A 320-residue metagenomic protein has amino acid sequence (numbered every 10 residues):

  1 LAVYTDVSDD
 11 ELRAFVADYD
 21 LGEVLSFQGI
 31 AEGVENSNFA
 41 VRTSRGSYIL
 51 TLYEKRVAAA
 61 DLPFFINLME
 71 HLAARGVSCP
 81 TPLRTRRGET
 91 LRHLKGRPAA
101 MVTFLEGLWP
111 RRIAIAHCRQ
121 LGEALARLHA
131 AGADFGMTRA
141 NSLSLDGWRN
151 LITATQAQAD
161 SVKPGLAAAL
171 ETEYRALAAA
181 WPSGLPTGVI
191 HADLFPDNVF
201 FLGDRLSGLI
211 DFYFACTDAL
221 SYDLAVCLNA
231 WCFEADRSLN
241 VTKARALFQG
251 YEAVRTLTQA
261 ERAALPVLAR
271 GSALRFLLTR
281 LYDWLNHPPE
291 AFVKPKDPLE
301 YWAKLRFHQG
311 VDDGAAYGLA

Functional and structural regions predicted by a protein language model:
L1-R86, R205, L319-A320: Conserved NTP-binding catalytic cores of kinases and kinase-like/nucleotidyltransferase enzymes across multiple kinase
T5-Y19, G136-T138, R149-A192, L202 (+1 more regions): An alpha-helical support segment within catalytic cores of ATP-dependent transferases
A31-S44, I49-L50, P82, R175-Y222 (+1 more regions): Active-site acidic catalytic loop and adjacent metal/ATP-binding pocket of ATP-dependent phosphoryl transfer enzymes
T43-M137: ATP-binding pocket architecture of kinase catalytic cores
R111-G165, L185-T187, F292-P295: A cross-family kinase active-site recognition segment
S142, T153-A157, F276-A320: ATP/Mg2+ or Mg2+-diphosphate-binding catalytic cores that bind nucleotide phosphates or diphosphates via glycine-rich
S221-T256, R270-P288: Active-site activation/catalytic loop segments of kinase-like enzymes and analogous catalytic loops in related
Q259-A269: All-alpha amphipathic helical-bundle segments outside canonical DNA-binding/catalytic cores that form hydrophobic
